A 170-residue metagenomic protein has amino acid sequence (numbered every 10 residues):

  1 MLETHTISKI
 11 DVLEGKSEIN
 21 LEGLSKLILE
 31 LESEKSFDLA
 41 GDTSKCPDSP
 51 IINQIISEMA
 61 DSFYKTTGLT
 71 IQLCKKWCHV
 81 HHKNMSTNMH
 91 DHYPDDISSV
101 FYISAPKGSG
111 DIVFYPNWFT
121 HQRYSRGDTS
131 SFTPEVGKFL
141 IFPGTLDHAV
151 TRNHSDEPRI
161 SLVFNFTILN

Functional and structural regions predicted by a protein language model:
M1-L69, S86: Non-heme Fe(II)/2-oxoglutarate
L13, P158-L162: Short beta-strand micro-motifs in enzyme catalytic cores
P47-I51, H154-R159: Short, surface-exposed loop and linker segments with low hydrophobicity and enrichment for Pro/Ser/Thr
Q72, W77-I141, A149-T151, P158 (+1 more regions): Catalytic core of non-heme Fe(II) oxygenases with the double-stranded beta-helix
F164-N170: Localized sequence-composition bias
